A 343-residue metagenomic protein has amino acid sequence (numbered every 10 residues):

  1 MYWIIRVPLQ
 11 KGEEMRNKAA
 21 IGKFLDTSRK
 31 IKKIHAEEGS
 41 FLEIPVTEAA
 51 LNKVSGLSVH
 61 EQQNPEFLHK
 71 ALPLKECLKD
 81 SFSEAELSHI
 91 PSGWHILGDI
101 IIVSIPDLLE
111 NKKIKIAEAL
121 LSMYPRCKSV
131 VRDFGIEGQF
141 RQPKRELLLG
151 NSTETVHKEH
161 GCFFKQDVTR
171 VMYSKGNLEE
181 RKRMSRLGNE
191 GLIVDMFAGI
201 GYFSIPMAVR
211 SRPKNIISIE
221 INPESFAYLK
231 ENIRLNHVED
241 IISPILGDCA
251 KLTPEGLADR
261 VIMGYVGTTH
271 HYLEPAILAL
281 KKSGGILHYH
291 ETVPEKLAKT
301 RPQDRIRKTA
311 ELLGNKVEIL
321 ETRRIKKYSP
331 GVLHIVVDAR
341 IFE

Functional and structural regions predicted by a protein language model:
M1-E343: SAM-dependent transferase fold signal centered on methyltransferase-like domains, encompassing both Class I
